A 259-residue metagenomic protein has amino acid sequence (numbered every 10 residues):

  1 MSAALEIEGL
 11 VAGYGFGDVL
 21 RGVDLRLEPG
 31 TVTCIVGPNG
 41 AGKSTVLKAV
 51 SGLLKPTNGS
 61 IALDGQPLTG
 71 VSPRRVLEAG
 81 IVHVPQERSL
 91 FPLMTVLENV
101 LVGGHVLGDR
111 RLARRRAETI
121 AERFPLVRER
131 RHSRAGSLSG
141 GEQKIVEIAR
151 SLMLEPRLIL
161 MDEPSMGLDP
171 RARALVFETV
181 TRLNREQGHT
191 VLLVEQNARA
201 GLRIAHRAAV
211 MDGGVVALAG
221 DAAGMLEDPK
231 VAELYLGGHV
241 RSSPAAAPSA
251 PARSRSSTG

Functional and structural regions predicted by a protein language model:
G15, V96-R115, R123-P125, G220 (+1 more regions): ABC-type ATPase nucleotide-binding domains, specifically the catalytic core motifs of the NBD
V36-P38: The feature captures the beta-strand-to-loop junction immediately N-terminal to the Walker
S51: Helix-to-loop junction immediately C-terminal to a conserved catalytic motif
G59-P67, A79, A113-A117, G220: Conserved ABC transporter NBD signature motif
R134-L138, E142: Conserved ABC ATPase signature
S151-L152: ABC ATPase C-loop
I159-E163: Catalytic Walker B motif of ABC-type/P-loop ATPase nucleotide-binding domains
R173-G188: Helical segment within the ABC ATPase nucleotide-binding domain
